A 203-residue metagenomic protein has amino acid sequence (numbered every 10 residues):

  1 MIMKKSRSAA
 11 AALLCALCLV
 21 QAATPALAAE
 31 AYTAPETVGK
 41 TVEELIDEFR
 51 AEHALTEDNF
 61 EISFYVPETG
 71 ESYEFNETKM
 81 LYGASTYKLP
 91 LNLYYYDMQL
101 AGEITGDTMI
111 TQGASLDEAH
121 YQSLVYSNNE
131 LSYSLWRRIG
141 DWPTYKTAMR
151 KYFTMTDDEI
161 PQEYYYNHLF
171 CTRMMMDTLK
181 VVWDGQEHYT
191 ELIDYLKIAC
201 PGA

Functional and structural regions predicted by a protein language model:
M1-K4: N-terminal secretory signal peptides that target proteins for export/translocation
S6-L27: Sec-dependent N-terminal signal peptides of Gram-positive bacterial secreted proteins and lipoproteins
P25-K79: Beta-lactamase-like hydrolase cores
V38, P67-E68, D107-N128, I139-D141: Acidic helix-start/capping segments at beta-turn-to-alpha-helix junctions
G70, M80-I104, S123: Active-site SXXK
E77-Y82, M109-G113, P161-F170: A glycine-rich, coil/turn loop motif that links secondary-structure elements
D97-E118, H188-L192: Short, well-structured active-site flanking segments
S132-L192: Mid-domain, small-residue-enriched loop/turn segments at the edges of structured enzyme/sensor domains
